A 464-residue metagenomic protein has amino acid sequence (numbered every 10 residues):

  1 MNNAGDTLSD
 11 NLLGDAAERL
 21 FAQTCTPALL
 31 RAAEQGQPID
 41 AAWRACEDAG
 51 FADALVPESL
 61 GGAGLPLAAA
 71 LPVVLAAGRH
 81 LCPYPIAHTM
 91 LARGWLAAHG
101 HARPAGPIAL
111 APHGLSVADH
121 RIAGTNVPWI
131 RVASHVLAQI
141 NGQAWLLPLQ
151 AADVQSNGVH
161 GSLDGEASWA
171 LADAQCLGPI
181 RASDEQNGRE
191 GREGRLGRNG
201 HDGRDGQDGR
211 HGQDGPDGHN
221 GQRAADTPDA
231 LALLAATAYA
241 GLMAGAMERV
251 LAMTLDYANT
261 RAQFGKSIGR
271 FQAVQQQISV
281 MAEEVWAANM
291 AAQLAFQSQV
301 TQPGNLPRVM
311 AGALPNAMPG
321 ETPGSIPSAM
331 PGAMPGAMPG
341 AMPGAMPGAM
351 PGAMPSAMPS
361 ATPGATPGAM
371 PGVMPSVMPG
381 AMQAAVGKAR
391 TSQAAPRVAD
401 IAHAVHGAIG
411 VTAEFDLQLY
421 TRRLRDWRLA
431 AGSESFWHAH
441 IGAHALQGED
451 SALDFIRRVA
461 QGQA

Functional and structural regions predicted by a protein language model:
M1-H80, Q186-G188, R195, T237-A464: Alpha-helical interface subdomain recognition
A63, L67-V74, G78-A98, A111-H113: Hydrophobic alpha-helical segments that drive targeting, anchoring, or assembly
A87, G94-G245, A252, A311 (+1 more regions): FAD-binding core of flavoproteins
